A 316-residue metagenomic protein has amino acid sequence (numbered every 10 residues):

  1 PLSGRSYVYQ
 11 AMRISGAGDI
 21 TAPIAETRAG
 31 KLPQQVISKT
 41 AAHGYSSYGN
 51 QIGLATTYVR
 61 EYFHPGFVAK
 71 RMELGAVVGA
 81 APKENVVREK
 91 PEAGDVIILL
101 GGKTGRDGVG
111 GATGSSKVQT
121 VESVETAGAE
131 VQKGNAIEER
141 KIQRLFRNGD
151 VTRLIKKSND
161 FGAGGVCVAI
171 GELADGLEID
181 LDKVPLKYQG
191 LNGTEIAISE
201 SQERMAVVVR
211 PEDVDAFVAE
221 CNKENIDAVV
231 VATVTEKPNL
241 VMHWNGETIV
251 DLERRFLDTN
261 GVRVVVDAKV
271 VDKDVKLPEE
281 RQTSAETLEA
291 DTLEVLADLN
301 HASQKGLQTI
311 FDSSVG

Functional and structural regions predicted by a protein language model:
P1-G316: Glycine/proline-enriched, intrinsically flexible loops and inter-domain linkers
